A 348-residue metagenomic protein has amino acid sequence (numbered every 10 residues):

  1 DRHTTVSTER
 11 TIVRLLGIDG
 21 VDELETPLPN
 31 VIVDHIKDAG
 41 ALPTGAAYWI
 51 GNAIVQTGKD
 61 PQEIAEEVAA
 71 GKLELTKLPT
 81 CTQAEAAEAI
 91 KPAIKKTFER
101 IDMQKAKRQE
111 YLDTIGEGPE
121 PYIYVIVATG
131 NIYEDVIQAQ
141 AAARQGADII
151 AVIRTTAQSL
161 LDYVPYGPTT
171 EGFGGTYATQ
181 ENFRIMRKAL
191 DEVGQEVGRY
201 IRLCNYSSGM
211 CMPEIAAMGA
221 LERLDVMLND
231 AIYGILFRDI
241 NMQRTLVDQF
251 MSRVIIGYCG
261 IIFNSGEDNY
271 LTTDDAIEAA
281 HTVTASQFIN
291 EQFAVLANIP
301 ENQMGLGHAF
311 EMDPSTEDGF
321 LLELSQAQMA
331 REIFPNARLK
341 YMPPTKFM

Functional and structural regions predicted by a protein language model:
D1-D135, A141-G146, A151-I185, Q195-V197 (+1 more regions): Long, compositionally biased, glycine/small-hydrophobic-enriched stretches that function as flexible linkers, tethers
D135-V136, F320: Conserved strand-to-helix beginnings and helix N-cap segments that scaffold or border functional pockets
D148, V193-V197, R331-A337: Secondary-structure transition/capping motifs at alpha-helix termini and the adjoining loop/turn into the next element
I149-R154, R202-Y206, N229, E301-G307 (+1 more regions): Short beta-strand segments at enzyme active-site cores
G174, L203, P314-S315: Conserved short-loop catalytic and cofactor-binding motifs
E181-R184, K188, L321, S325: Short, contiguous clusters of charged residues that form electrostatic/catalytic patches at enzyme active sites, used
K188-D191, Y200-I201: Phosphate/diphosphate-binding loops
E222, I235, D239-I256, F263-M348: Glycine-rich anion/phosphate-binding loop at the beta-strand->alpha-helix junction
